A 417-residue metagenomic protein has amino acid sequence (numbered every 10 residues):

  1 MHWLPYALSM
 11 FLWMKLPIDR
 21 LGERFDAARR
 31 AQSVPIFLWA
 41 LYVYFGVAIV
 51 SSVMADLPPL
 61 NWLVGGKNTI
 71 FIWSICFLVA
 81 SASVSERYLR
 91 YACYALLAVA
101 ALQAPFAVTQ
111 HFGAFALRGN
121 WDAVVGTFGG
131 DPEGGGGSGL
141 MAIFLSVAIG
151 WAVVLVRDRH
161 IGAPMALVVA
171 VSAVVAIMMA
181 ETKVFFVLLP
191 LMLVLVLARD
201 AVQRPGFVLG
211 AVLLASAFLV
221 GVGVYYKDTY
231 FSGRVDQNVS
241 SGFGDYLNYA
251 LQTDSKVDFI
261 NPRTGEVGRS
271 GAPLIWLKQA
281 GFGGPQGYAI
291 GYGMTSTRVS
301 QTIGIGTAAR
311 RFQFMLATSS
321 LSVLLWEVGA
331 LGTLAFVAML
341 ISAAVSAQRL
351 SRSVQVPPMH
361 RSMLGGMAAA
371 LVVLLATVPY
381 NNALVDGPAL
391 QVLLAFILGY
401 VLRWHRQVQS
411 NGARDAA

Functional and structural regions predicted by a protein language model:
H2-F11, S33-I49, P58-A82, Y91-Y94 (+1 more regions): Aromatic-anchored transmembrane helix interface
L8-R24, L145-D158, W276-K278, T333-S353: Hydrophobic, aromatic-rich transmembrane alpha-helices and their immediate juxtamembrane boundary segments
D26-Y42, L89-L96, G162-A166, V354-A368: Membrane-interfacial loop-to-transmembrane alpha-helix junctions, especially the N-terminal start
I49, R90-L117, E133-A201: Alpha-helical transmembrane segments of multi-pass inner-membrane proteins
L117, N261-L331, A347-Q355: Long extracytoplasmic/lumenal interhelical loops at the membrane interface of multi-pass membrane proteins
I149-V153, P205, M339-S342, G365-A417: Transmembrane alpha-helices of multi-pass inner-membrane enzymes
M179, D200-I260, G281-G283, M294: A membrane-periplasm/extracellular boundary helix in multi-pass inner-membrane enzymes that assemble envelope glycans
S319, W326-E327, A344-Y380: Loop-to-helix entry and N-terminal half of a specific, functionally important transmembrane alpha helix in multi-pass
